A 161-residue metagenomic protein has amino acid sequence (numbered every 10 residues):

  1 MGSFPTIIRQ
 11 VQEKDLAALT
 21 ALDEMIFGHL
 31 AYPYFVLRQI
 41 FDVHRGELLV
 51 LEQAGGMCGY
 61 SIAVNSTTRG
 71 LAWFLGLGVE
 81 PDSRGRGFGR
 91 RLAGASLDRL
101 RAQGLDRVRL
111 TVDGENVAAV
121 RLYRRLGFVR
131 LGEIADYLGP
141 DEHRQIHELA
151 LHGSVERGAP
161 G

Functional and structural regions predicted by a protein language model:
F4-T6, Q10-D82, A93-A95, R99 (+4 more regions): Acetyl-CoA-dependent GNAT
E80-D82, R86, G114-E115: Active-site acidic-Proline motif in GNAT/NAT acetyltransferases
G87, G127: Short glycine-rich hinge loops at helix-strand junctions in the catalytic core of two-component histidine kinases
D106-R109, D113-V120, R125-L126, D136-G161: C-terminal "cap" of GNAT-fold acetyltransferases
